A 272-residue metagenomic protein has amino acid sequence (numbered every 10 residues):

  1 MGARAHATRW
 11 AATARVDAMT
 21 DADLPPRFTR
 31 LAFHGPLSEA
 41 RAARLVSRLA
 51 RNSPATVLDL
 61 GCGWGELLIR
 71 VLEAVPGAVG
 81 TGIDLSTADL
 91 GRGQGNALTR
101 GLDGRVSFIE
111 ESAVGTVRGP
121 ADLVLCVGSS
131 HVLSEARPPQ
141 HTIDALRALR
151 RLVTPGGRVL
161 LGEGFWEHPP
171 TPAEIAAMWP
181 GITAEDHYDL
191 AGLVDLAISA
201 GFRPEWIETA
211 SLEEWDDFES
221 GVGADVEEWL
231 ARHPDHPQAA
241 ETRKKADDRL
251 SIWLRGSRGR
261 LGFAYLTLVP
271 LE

Functional and structural regions predicted by a protein language model:
G35-S53: Conserved alpha-helix/loop element of class I SAM-dependent methyltransferases that forms part of the SAM/SAH-binding
P54-G63: Conserved class I S-adenosyl-L-methionine
L68-V114: Class I SAM-dependent methyltransferase SAM/SAH-binding core
G115-V124: A short acidic, Gly/Pro-enriched loop at the edge of an enzyme's catalytic core that lines a small-molecule cofactor
L123-Q140: A short SAM/SAH-binding and catalytic strip from SAM-dependent methyltransferases
Q140-R158: A short glycine-rich, Lys/Arg-flanked "PGG" loop and its adjoining helix->strand segment in the class I
G164-A184: Short, glycine-/aromatic-enriched active-site segment of Class I SAM-dependent methyltransferases
E208-E272: Conserved Class I S-adenosyl-L-methionine
